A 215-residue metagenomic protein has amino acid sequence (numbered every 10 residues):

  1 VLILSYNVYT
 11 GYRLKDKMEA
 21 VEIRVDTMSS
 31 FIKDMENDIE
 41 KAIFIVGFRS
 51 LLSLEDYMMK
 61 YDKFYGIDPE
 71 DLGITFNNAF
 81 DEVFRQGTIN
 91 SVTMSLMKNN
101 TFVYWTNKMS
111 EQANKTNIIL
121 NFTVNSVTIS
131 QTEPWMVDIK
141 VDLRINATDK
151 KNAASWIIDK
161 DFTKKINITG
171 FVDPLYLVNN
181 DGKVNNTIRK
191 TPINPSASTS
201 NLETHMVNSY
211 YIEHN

Functional and structural regions predicted by a protein language model:
V1-L2: Glycine-centered recognition micro-motifs in short, flexible terminal segments and loops
S5-N215: Long, compositionally biased, intrinsically disordered regions
